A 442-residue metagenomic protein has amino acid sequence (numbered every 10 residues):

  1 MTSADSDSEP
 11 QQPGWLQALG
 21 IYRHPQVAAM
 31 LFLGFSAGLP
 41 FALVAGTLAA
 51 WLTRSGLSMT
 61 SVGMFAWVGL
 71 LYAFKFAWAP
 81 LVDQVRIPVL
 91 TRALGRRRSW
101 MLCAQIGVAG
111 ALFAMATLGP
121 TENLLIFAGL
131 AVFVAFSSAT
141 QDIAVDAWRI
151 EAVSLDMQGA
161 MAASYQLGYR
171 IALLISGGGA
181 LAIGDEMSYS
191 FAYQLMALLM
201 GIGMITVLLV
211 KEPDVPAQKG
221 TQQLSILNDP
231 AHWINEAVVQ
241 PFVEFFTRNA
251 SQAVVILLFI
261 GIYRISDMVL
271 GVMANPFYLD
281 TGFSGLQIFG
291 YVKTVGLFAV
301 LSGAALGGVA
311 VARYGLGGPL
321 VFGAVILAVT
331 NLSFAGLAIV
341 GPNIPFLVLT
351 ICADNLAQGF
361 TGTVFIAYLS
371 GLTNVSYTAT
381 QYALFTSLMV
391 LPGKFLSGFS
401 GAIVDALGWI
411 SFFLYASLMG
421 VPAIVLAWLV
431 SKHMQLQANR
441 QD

Functional and structural regions predicted by a protein language model:
D7-R23, V215-V255: Juxtamembrane intracellular "pre-TM" segments in multi-pass secondary transporters
Q12-Y72, A253-F259, Y263-F277, T281: Helix-loop boundary and gating motifs at the non-cytosolic
Y72-K75, G159-G184, L388-S397: Glycine-rich segments within core transmembrane alpha-helices of 12-TM secondary carriers
K75-A93, S302-P319, V404-D405: Helix-to-loop junctions at the C-terminal end of transmembrane segments in multipass secondary transporters
S99-T121, V325-P342: C-terminal ends and interior cores of transmembrane alpha-helices in multi-pass membrane transporters/permeases
C103-A109, F191-L209, F413-L429: Symmetry-related core transmembrane helices of the 12-TM Major Facilitator Superfamily/SLC fold
A139-V153, F360-N374: Intracellular juxtamembrane helix-capping segments at the cytosolic ends of symmetry-related transmembrane helices
G317-F365: C-terminal transmembrane helical hairpin of 12-TM major facilitator-type secondary transporters
